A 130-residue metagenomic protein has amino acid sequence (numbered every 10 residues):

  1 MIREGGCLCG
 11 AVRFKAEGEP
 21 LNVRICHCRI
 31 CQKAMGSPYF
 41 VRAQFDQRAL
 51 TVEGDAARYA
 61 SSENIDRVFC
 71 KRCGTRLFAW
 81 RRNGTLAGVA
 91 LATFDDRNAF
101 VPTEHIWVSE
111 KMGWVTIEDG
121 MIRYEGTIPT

Functional and structural regions predicted by a protein language model:
M1-T130: A short Gly-Trp-Pro
